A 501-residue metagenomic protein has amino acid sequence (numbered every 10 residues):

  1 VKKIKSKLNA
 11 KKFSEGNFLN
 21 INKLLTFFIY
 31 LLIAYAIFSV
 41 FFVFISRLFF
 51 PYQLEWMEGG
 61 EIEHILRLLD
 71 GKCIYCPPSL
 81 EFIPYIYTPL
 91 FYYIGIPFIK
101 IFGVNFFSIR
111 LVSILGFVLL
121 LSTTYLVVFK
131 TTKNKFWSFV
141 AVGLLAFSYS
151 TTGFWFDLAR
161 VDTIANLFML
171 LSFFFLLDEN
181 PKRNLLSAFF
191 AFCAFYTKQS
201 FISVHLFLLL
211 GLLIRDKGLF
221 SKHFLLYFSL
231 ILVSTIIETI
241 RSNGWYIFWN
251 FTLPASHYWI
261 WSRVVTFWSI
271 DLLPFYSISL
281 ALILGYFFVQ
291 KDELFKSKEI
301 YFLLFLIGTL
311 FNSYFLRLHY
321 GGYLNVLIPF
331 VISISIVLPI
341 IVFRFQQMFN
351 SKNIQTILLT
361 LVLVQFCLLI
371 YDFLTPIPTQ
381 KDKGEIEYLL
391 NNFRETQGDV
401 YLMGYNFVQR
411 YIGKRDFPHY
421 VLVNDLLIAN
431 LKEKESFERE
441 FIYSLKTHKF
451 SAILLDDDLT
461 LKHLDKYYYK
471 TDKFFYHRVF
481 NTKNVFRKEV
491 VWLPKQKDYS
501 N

Functional and structural regions predicted by a protein language model:
L31-A34, L111-T132, V140, L171: Transmembrane-helix motifs of polytopic, lipid-linked glycan transferases
G59-I83, L90: Extracytosolic helix-loop segments that constitute the early lumenal/periplasmic catalytic or substrate-binding loops
Y87, S242, L361, Q365-S500: Extracytoplasmic
P89, Y93, I101-S122: Loop-to-helix entry region of an early transmembrane alpha helix in multi-pass inner-membrane enzymes
I114, S203, H319-N350: Hydrophobic/aromatic-rich transmembrane helices and adjacent perimembrane loops
T124-S148, N166-L167, K182-L186, F248 (+3 more regions): Transmembrane-helix signature of polytopic, membrane-embedded enzymes that assemble or transfer cell-envelope glycans
T151, I164-R183, F189-A191, S333-I340: Specific aromatic-rich, kink-prone transmembrane helix
F175, N184-L212, S229-S234, T309-F315: Membrane-interface alpha helices of multi-pass inner-membrane proteins
